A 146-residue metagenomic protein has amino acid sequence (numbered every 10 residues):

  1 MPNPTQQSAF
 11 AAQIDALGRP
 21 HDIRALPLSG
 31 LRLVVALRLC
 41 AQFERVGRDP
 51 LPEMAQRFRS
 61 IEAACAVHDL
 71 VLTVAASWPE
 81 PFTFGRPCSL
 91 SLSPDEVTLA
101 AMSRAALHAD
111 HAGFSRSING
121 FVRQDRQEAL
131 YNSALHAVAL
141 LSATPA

Functional and structural regions predicted by a protein language model:
M1-A146: C-terminal-biased regions
